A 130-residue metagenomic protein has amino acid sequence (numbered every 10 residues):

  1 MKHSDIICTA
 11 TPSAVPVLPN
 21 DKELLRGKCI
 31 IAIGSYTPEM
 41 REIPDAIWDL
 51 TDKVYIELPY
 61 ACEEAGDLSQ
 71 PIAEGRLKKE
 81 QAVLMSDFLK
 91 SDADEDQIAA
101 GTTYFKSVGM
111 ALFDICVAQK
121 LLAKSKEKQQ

Functional and structural regions predicted by a protein language model:
M1-P16: Glycine-rich phosphate/diphosphate-binding loop of Rossmann-like nucleotide-binding domains
K2-H3, R26, L50, A100: Residue-level preference for short coil/turn positions at secondary-structure junctions
I7-C8, I30, A118: Buried hydrophobic positions in well-ordered alpha/beta secondary-structure cores of metabolic enzymes
V15, E23-D94: Rossmann-fold NAD(P)-binding glycine/threonine-rich loop
L77-Q130: NAD(P)-dependent dehydrogenase/reductase Rossmann-like domain
